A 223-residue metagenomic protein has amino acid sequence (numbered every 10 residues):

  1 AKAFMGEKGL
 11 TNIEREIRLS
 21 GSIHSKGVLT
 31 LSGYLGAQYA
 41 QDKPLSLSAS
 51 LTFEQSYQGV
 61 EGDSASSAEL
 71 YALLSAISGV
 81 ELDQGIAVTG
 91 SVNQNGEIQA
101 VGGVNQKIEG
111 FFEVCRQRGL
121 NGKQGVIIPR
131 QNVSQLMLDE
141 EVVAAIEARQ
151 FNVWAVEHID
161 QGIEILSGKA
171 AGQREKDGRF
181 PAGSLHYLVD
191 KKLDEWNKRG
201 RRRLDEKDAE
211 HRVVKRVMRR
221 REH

Functional and structural regions predicted by a protein language model:
K2-L19, I23-H223: Peripheral, non-AAA+ core regions of ATP-driven protein-machinery
